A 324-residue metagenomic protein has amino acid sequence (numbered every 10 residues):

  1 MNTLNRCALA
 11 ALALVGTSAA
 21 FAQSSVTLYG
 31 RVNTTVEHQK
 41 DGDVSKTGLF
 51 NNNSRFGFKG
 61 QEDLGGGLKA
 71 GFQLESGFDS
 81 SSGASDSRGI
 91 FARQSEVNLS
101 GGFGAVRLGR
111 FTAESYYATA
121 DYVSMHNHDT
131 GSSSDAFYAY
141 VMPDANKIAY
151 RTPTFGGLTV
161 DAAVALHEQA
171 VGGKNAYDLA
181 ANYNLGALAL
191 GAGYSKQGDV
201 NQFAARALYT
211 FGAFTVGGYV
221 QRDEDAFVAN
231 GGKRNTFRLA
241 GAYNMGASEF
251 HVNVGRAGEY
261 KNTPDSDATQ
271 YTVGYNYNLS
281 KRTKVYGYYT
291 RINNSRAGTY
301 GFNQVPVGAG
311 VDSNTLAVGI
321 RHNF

Functional and structural regions predicted by a protein language model:
S18-A22: Sec/Tat signal peptide C-region and signal peptidase I cleavage site
Q23-H38, V44-Q169, G173-N175, N182-G186: Outer membrane beta-barrel
S24-G30, E62, G66-A70, G102-V106 (+10 more regions): Outer-envelope beta-barrel architecture signal
Y29-T35, Q73-E75, G109-F111, D161-A165 (+7 more regions): Transmembrane beta-strands of outer-membrane beta-barrel proteins
G42-S45, D225-V228, G258-N262, F302-G308: Extracellular loop and loop/strand-boundary signature of outer-membrane beta-barrel proteins
T47-N51, R88-A92, V141-P143, A170-A176 (+5 more regions): Transmembrane beta-barrel outer-membrane domains
I148, L179, V311-F324: Outer-membrane beta-barrel "beta-signal"
A176-N278, T290-R291: Detector for outer-membrane/organellar transmembrane beta-barrel domains, recognizing the amphipathic beta-strand
